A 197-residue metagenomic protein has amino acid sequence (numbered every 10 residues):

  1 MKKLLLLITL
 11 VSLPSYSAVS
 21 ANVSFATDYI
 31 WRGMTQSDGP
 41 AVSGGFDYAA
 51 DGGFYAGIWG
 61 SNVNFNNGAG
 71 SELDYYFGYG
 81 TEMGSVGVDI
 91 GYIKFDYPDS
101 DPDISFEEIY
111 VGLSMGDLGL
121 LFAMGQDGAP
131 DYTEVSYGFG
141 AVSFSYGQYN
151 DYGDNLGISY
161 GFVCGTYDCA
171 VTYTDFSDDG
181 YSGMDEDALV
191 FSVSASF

Functional and structural regions predicted by a protein language model:
L4-I8, S15-F197: Outer-membrane beta-barrel proteins
